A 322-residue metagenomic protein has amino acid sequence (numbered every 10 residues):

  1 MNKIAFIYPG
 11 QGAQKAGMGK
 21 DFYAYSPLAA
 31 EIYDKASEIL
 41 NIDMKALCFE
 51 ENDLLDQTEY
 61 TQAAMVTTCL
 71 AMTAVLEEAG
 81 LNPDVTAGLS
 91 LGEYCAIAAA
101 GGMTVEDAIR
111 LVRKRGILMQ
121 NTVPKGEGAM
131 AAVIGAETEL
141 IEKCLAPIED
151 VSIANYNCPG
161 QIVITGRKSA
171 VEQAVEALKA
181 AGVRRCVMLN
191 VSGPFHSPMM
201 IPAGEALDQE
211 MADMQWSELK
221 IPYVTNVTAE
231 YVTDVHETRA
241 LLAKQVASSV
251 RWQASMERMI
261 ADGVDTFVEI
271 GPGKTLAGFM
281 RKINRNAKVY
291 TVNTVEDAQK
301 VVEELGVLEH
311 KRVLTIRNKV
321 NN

Functional and structural regions predicted by a protein language model:
N2-L140, L189, T266-E296: FabD-like malonyl-/acyl-CoA
Q11-A13, E38, A100-A247: Alpha/beta catalytic cores of group-transfer enzymes, especially the acyltransferase/condensing modules of polyketide
T61-A63, P194, S249: Glycine-rich phosphate/pyrophosphate-binding beta-alpha loops
C69, A206-M214, T233-W252, E296 (+2 more regions): Non-catalytic peripheral regions of patatin-like phospholipases
E77, K179, I260-G263: Non-catalytic positions within long, well-ordered alpha-helices that form the structural scaffold/packing of enzyme
T228, K288-L308: Short, flexible loop segments at boundaries between secondary-structure elements
S248-V264: A short, acidic, amphipathic alpha-helical segment used as a generic capping/interface helix at domain edges
